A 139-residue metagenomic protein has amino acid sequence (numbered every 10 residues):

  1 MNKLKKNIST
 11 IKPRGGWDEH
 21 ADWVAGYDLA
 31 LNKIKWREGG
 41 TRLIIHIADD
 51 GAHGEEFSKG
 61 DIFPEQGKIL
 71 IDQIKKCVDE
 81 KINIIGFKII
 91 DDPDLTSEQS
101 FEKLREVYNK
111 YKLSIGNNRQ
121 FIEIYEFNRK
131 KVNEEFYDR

Functional and structural regions predicted by a protein language model:
M1-R139: Divalent cation-coordinating acidic motifs and surrounding scaffolds that mediate Ca2+/Mg2+/Mn2+/Zn2+-dependent binding
